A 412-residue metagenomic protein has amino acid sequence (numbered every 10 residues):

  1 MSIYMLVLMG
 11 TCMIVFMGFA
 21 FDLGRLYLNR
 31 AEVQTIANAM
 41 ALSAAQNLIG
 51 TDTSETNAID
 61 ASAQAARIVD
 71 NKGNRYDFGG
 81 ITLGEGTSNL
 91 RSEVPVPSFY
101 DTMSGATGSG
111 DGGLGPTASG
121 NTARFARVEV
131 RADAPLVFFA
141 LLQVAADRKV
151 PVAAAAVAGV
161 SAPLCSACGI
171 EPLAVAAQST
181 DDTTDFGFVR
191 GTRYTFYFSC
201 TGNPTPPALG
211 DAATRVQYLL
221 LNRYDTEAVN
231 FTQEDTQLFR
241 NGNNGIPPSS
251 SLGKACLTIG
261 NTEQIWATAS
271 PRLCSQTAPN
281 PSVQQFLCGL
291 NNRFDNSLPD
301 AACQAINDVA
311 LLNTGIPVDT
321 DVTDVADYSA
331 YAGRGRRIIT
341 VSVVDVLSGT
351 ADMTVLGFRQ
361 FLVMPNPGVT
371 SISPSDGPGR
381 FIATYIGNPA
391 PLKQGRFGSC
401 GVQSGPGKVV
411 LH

Functional and structural regions predicted by a protein language model:
M1-R67, V341: Alpha-helical assembly-interface signal, strongest on the long, hydrophobic N-terminal helix that forms
L48, D70-G73, V160: Conserved NTP-handling cores and scaffolds of large molecular machines
E55-D60, G80-R127, P135-H412: N-linked glycosylation sequons
A61-G79: Extracellular/periplasmic head regions of type IV pilus-like filament subunits
R131: Glycine-rich ThDP/TPP pyrophosphate-binding loop and its adjacent helix/strand module within ThDP-dependent enzymes
